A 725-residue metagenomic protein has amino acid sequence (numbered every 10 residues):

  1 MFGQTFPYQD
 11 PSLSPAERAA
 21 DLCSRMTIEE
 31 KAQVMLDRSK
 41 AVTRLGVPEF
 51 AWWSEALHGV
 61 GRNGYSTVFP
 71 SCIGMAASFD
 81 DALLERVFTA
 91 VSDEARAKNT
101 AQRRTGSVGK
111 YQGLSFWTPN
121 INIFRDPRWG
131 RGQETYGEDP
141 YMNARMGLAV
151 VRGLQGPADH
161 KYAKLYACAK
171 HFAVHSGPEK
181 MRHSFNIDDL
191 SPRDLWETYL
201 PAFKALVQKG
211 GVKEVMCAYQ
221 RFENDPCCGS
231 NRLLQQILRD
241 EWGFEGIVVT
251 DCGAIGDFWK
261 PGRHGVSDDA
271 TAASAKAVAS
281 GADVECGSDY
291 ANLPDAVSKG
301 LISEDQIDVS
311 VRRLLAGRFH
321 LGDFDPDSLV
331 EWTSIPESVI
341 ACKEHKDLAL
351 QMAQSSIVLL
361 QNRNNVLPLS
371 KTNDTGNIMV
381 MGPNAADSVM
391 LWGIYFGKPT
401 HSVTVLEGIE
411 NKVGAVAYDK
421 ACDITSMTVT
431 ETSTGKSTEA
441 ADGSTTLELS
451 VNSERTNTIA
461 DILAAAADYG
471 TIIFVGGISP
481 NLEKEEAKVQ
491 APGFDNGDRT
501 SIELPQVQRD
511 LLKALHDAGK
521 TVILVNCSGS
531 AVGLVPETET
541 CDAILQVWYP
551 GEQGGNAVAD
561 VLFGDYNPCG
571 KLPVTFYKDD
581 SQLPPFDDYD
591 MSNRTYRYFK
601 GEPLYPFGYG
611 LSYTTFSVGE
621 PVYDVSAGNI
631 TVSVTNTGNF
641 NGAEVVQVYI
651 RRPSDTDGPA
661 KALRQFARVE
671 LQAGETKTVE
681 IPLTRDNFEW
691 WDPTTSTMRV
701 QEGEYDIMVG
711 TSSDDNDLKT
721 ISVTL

Functional and structural regions predicted by a protein language model:
M1-W691, T697-D715, T724-L725: Glycoside hydrolase catalytic-domain context in secreted enzymes
K719: A conserved ligand/cofactor-binding region detector
